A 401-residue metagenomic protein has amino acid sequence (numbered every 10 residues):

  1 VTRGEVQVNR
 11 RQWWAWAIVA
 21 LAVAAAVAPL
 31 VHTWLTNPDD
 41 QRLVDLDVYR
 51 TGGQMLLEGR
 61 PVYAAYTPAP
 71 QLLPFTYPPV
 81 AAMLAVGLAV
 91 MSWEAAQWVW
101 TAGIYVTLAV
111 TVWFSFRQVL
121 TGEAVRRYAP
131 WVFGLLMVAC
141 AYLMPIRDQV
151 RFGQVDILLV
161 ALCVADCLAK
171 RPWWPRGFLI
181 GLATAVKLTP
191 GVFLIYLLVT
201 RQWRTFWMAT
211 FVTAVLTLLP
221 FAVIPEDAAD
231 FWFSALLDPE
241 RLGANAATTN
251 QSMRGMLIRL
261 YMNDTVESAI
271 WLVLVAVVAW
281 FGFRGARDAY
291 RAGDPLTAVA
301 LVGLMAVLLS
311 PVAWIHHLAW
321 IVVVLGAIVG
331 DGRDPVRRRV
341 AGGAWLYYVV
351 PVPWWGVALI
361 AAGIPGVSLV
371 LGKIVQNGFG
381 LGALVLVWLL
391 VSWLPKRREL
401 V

Functional and structural regions predicted by a protein language model:
T2-P175, T200-L318, V322, G366-V370 (+1 more regions): Primarily membrane-embedded glycan-assembly and transfer machineries that use lipid-linked glycans
P29, V329-V401: Aromatic-enriched
S92, K187-P190, V324: Hydrophobic transmembrane alpha-helices
I180-L197, L309-H317: Transmembrane helices and adjacent periplasmic/lumenal helix-loop junctions of polyprenol-phosphate-dependent
V323, A327-V329: Membrane-helix boundary/interface segments in integral membrane proteins
